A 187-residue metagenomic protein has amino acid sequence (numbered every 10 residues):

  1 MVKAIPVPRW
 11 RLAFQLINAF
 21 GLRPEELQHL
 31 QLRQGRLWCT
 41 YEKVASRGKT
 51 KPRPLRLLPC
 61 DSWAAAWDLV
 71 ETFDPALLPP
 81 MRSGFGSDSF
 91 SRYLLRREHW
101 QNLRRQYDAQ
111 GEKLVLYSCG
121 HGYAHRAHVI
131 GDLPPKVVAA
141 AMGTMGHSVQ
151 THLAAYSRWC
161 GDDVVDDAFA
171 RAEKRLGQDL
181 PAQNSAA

Functional and structural regions predicted by a protein language model:
M1-P24, Q28: Basic, Lys/Arg- and aromatic-enriched nucleic-acid-binding interface segment
Q15, A19, S118-H147: C-terminal catalytic core of tyrosine-transesterase DNA break-rejoin enzymes
F20, H29-D68: Conserved tyrosine-mediated DNA breakage-rejoining catalytic core shared by Y-recombinases
H29-Q34, I130, A140-S148, A155-R158: A short, basic/aromatic helix-end/turn motif that makes direct DNA contacts
K43-S46, M145-A170: Catalytic-site neighborhood detector that most strongly recognizes the C-terminal catalytic loop/helix of tyrosine
A45, S62-A64, D68-L77, A170-A187: C-terminal secondary-structure termini that scaffold catalytic or DNA-interacting sites
L58-Y123, H128: Active-site/catalytic core of tyrosine-dependent DNA strand-transfer enzymes
